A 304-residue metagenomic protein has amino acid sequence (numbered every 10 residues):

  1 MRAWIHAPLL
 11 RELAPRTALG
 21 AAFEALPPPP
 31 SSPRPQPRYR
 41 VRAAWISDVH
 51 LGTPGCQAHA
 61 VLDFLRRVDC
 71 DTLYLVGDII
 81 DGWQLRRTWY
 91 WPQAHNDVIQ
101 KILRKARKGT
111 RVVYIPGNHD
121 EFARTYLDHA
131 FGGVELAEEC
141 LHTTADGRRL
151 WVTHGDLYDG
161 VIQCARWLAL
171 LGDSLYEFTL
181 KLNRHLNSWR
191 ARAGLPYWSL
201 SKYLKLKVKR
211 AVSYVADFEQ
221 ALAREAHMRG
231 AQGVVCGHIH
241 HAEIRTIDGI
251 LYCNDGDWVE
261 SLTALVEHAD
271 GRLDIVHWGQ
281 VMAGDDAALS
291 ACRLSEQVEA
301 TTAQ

Functional and structural regions predicted by a protein language model:
W4-I5, L9-L13, F23, P37-R40 (+1 more regions): Core catalytic region of metal-dependent phosphoesterases/phosphodiesterases, especially metallo-beta-lactamase-like
W4-L10, W258-Q304: Long, positively charged, glycine-interspersed low-complexity recognition regions
P29-G52: Basic, amphipathic N-terminal segments that precede the first structured/catalytic domain
P35-A43, H142-W151, T246-Y252: Beta-strand-turn-beta hairpins that frame and shape the catalytic cleft of phosphate-ester-processing enzymes
A43-W45, L73-L75, W151, V235: Residue-level marker for buried hydrophobic side chains located in beta-strands that build the well-ordered beta-sheet
D48, G77-D78, G117, H154 (+2 more regions): Active-site glycine-centered loops adjacent to acidic/histidine catalytic or metal-binding residues that shape
G132-E139, W151, D156, G160-L170 (+2 more regions): Conserved beta-sheet core of the metallophosphoesterase superfamily
T153-F218: Active-site-proximal loop/helix segment associated with metal-binding centers of metalloenzymes
